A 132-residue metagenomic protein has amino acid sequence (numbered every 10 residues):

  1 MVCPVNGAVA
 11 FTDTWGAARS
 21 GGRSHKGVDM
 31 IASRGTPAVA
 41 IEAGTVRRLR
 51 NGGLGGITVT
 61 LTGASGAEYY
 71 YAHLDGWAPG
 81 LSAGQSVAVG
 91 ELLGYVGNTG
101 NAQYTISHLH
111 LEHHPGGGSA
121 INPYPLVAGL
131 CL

Functional and structural regions predicted by a protein language model:
M1-I57, T62, V89, N98 (+3 more regions): Surface-exposed, glycine-biased beta-strand/turn segments
T12, A72, E112: A cross-family glycoside hydrolase active-site/sugar-binding cleft signature
H25-G27, G66, H108: Short, solvent-exposed beta-strand edge segments and adjacent coil->beta transition regions
V39, L49, S65-G90, G116-G117 (+1 more regions): Short histidine-centered loop motifs in beta-beta connectors
G80-L81, L92, N98-S107: Short glycine/proline-centered loop/turn elements that form peptide/ligand docking sites
Y95-V96, E112: Catalytic and binding regions of secreted/periplasmic enzymes and modules that target cell-wall glycans
H108-G117: A short hydrophobic beta-strand segment most commonly corresponding to one strand of the jelly-roll/cupin
